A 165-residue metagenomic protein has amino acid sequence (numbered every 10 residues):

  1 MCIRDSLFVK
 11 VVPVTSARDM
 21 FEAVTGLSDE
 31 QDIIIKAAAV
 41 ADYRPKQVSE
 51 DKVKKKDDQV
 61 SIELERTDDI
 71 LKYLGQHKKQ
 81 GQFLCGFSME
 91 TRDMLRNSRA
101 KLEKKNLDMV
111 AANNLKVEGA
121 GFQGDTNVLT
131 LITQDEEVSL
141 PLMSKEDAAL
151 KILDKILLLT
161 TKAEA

Functional and structural regions predicted by a protein language model:
M1-D5: Conserved small/polar residues in nucleotide/adenosyl-binding loops
L7-K72, Q76: A glycine- and small/hydrophobic-rich beta-loop-beta segment that serves as a flexible "lid/hinge" or phosphate-binding
F8-D29, F87-M109: Short, electropositive alpha-helical surface patch
V12, I35, F83-F87, M109-A111 (+1 more regions): Hydrophobic/aromatic beta-strand patches that form the interior of the parallel beta-sheet core in alpha/beta enzyme
A38-P45, M89-R92, L115-E118: Short glycine-rich anion-binding loops that position phosphate/pyrophosphate groups of nucleotides and phosphorylated
D69, Y73-M94: Catalytic cores of nucleophile-dependent amide-cleaving enzymes
K79-G81, M94-A165: Glycine-rich phosphate/adenylate-binding loop
